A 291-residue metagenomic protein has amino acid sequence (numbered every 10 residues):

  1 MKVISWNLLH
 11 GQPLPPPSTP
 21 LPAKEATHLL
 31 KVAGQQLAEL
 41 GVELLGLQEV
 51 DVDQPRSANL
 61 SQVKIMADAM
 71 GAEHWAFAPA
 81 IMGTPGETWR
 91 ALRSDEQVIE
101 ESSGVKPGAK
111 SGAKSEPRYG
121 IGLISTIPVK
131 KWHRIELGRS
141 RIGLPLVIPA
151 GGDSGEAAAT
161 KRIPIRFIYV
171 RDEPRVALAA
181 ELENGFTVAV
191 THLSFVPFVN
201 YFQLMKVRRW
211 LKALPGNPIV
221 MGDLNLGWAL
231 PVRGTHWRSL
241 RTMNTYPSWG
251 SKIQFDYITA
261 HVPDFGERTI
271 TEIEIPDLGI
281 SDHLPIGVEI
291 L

Functional and structural regions predicted by a protein language model:
M1-I4, P117-I121, S125-K131, G143-G152 (+2 more regions): Beta-strand-turn-beta hairpins that frame and shape the catalytic cleft of phosphate-ester-processing enzymes
M1-R118, P149, D153-E156, L278: N-terminal, active-site-proximal structural segment of metallo-dependent hydrolase catalytic domains
W6, L47-Q48, T191, M221-D223: Active-site flanking residues adjacent to catalytic metal/cofactor-binding acidic residues
G11-L14, D53-R56, G83-E87, G120 (+4 more regions): Short catalytic/ligand-binding loop motif for oxyanion handling, primarily in non-cytosolic enzymes, centered on
P17-L21, V50-V52, L137-I168, V190-P197: Surface-exposed cleft-lining segments at the edges of enzyme active sites
G104, E156-I165, R238-M243, R268-T271: Short Pro/Gly-enriched beta-strand edge/turn motifs at strand-loop
G108, G112-R118, A158-V176: Alpha-helix-centered segments that form part of catalytic cores
K131-R134, E181, V196-I219, L224-L291: Metal-dependent phosphoester-hydrolase catalytic domains
